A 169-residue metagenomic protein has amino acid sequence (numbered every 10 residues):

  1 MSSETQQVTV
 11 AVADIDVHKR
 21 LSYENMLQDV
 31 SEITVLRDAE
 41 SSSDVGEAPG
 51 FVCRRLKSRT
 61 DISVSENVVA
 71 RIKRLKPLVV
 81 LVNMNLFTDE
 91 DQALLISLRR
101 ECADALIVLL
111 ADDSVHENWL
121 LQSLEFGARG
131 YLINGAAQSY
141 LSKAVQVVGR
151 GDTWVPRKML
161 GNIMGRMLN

Functional and structural regions predicted by a protein language model:
S2-T5, E101: Short, flexible hinge/linker loops that cap or flank conserved catalytic cores
Q6-K19, Y23-Q28, L36-G46, V68 (+1 more regions): Conserved acidic segment of CheY-like receiver
V17-H18, D89, V115, S139: Short alpha-helical
G46-E47, V52-L98, S114: Conserved phosphotransfer microenvironments
V80, I107, Y131-L132: Two-component signal transduction core modules
D104-V115: A short, hydrophobic beta-strand element within the central beta-sheet of small alpha/beta folds
W119-E125, G130-N169: Short, flexible helix-to-coil linker/hinge segments that flank and couple to helix-turn-helix
